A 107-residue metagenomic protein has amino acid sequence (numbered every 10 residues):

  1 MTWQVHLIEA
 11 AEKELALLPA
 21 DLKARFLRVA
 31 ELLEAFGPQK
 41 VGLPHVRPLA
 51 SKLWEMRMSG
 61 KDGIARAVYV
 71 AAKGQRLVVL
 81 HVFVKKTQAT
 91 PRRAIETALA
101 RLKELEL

Functional and structural regions predicted by a protein language model:
M1-I64, K73-R76, V84-L107: Basic, Lys/Arg-enriched alpha-helical interface segments
A67: Portal/gating segments that form or line small-molecule/metal binding sites
V70: Conserved Hanks-type protein kinase catalytic core
L80: ATP-dependent carboxylate-activation loops
